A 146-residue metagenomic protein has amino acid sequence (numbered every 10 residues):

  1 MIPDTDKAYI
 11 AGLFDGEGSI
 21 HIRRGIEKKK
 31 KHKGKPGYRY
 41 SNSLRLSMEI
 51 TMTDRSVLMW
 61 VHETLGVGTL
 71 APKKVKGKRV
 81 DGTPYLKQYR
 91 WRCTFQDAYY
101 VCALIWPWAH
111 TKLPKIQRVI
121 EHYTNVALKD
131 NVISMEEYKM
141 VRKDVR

Functional and structural regions predicted by a protein language model:
M1-R146: Internal intein/HINT superfamily modules and their associated LAGLIDADG
